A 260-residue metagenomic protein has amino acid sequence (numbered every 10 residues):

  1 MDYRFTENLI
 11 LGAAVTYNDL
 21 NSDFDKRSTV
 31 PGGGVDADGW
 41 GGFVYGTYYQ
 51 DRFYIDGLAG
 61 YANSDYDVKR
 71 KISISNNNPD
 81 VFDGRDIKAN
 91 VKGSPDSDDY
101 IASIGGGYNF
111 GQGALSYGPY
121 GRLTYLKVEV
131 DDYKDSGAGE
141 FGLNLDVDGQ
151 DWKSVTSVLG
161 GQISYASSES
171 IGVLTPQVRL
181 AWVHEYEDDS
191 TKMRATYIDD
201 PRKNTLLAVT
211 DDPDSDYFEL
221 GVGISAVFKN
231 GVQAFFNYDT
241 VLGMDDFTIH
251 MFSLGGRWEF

Functional and structural regions predicted by a protein language model:
M1-F260: Membrane translocator/pore-forming domains, dominated by Gram-negative outer-membrane beta-barrels
